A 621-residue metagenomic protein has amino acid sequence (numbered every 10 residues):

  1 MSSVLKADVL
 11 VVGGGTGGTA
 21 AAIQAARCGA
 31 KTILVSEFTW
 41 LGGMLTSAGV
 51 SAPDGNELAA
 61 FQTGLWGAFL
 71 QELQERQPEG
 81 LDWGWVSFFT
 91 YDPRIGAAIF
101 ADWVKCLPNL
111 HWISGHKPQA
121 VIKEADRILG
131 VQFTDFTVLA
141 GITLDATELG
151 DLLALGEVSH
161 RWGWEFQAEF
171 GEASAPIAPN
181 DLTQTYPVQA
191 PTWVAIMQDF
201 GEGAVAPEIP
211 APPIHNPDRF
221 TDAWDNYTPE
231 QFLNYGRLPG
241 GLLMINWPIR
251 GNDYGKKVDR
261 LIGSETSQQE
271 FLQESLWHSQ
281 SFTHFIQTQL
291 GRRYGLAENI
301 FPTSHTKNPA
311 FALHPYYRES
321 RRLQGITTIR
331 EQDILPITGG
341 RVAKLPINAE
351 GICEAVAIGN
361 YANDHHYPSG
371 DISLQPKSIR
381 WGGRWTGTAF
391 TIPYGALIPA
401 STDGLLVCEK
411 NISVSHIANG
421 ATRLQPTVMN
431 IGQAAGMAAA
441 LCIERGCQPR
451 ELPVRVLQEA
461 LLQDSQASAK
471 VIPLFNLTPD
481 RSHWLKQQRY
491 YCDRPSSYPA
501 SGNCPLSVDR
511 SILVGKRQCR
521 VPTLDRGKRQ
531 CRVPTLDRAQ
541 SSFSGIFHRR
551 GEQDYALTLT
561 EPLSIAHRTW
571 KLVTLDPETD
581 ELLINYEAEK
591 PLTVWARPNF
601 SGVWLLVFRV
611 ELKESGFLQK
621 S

Functional and structural regions predicted by a protein language model:
S3-G15: Beta1/beta-strand and adjacent pyrophosphate-binding region of the FAD-binding site in flavoprotein oxidoreductases
V4-K6, Q24, A30-K31, V35-A120 (+4 more regions): Conserved N-terminal/central alpha/beta ligand/cofactor-binding core
G18: N-terminal Rossmann-fold NAD(P) dinucleotide-binding loop
M44, F136-I142, A146-C519, D537-S542 (+3 more regions): Flavin (FAD/FMN)-binding glycine-rich loop and adjacent Rossmann-like elements that form
I122-T137: Conserved beta-strand-loop-beta-strand element in the redox core of flavoprotein oxidoreductases
V521, G527, V533-P534, A539: Short, low-complexity intrinsically disordered segments enriched in A/P/G/S/L with frequent Arg, especially at protein
P522, R538-Q553: Structural detector for short beta-strands of small beta-barrel domains
G551-L575: OB-fold (S1/OB) nucleic-acid-binding surfaces
